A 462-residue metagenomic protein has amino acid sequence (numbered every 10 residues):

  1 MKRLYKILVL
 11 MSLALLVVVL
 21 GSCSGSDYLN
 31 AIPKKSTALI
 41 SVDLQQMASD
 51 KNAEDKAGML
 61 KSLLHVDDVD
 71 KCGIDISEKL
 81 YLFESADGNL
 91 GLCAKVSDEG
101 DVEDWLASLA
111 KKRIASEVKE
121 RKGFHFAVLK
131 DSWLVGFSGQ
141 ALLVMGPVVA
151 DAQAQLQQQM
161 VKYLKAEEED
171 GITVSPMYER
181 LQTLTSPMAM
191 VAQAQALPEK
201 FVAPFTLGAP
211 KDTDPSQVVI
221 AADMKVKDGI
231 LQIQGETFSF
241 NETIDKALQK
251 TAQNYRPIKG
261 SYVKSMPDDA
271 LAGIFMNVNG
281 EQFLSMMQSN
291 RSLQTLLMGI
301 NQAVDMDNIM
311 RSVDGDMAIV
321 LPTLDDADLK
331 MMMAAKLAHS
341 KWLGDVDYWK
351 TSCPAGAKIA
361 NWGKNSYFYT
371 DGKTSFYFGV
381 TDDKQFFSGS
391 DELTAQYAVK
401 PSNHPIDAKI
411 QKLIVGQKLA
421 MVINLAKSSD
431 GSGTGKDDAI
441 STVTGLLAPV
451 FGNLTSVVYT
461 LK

Functional and structural regions predicted by a protein language model:
M1-S12: Bacterial N-terminal signal peptides that target proteins for export
V18-S22: C-terminal motif of bacterial Sec signal peptides marking the signal peptidase cleavage site
C23-D27: Bacterial signal peptide processing site
S36-I40, E78-L80, L90-A94, V135 (+11 more regions): One face of beta-strands
I40, C72-P176, S312-I410: Single conserved position on a long alpha-helix in the C-terminal lobe of the eukaryotic protein kinase
V42-I74: Post-signal-peptide N-terminal segment of Sec-exported extracytoplasmic proteins
Y163-G273, V415-K462: Leucine-rich, highly hydrophobic segment in Treponema pallidum outer-membrane-associated proteins
A252-Y255, S261-D316, D325-A327, A338-L343: Extended non-catalytic domains of envelope/secretory-pathway proteins
